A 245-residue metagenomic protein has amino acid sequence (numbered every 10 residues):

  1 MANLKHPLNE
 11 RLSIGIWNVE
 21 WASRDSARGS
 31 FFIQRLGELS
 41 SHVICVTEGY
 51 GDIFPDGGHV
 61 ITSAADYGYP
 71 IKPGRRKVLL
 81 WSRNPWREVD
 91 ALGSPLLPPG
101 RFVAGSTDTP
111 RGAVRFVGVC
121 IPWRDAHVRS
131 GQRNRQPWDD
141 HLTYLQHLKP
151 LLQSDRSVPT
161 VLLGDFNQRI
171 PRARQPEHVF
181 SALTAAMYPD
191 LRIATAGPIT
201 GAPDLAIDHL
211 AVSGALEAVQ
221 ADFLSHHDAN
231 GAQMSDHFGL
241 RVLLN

Functional and structural regions predicted by a protein language model:
M1-I16, V60: Membrane-interface helix-coil boundary segments and nearby low-complexity, Ser/Pro-rich regulatory regions
H6-N9, W81-R83, A104-G112, S213-G214 (+2 more regions): Active-site beta-strand termini and strand-to-loop segments that position acidic
R11-A22, A113-N134: Active-site-proximal beta-strand elements of phosphoester/diester hydrolases
L12-V19, F32-F54, F116, H147-R174 (+3 more regions): Active-site beta-strand/loop signature of hydrolases that rely on acidic residues for catalysis
R24-F31, L97-P99, Q136-H147, M234: Soluble or luminal CAZymes and related metallo-dependent hydrolases
G37, H42-V43, E48-W123, F223-L224: Structured beta-strand-rich core segments of catalytic domains in phosphoester-bond hydrolases
H42, A91, S154-P159, Q168-N245: Metal-dependent phosphoester-hydrolase catalytic domains
D90-L96, I121-T143: Surface-exposed cleft-lining segments at the edges of enzyme active sites
